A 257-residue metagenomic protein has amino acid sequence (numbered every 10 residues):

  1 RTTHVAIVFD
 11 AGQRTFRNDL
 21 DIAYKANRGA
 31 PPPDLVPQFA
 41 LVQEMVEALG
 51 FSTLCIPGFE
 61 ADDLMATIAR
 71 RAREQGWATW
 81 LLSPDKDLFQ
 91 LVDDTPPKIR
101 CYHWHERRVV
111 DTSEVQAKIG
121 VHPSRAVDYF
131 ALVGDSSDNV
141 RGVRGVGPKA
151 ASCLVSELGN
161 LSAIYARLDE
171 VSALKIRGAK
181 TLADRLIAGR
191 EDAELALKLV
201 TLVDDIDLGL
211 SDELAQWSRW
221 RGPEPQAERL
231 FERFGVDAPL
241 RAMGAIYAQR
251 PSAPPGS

Functional and structural regions predicted by a protein language model:
R1-L82, L88-R108, A193-L195, T201-L210 (+1 more regions): Noncatalytic, basic helical substrate-engagement surface that gates or grips nucleic-acid strands
T2-A6, T95, E106-S257: Non-catalytic nucleic-acid-binding/docking modules located in mid-to-C-terminal regions of nucleic-acid enzymes
A61, D87-L88, A150, N160: Short phosphate-engaging motifs
S83-P84, S156: A conserved hydrophobic position in a structured secondary element of the catalytic/binding core that shapes
